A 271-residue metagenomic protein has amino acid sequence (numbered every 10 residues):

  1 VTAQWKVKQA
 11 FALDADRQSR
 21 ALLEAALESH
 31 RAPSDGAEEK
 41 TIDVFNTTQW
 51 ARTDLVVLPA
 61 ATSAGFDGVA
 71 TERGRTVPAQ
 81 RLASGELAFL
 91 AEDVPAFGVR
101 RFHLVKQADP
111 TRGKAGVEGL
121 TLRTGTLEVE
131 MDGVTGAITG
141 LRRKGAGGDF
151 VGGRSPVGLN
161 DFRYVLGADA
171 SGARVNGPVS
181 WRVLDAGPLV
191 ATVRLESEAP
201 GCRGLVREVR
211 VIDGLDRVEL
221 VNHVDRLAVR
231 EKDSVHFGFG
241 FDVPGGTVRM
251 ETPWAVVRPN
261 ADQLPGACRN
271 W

Functional and structural regions predicted by a protein language model:
T2-V229, S234-V235, T247, A261-D262: Catalytic and substrate-binding regions of extracellular carbohydrate-active enzymes, especially polysaccharide lyases
R226, V235-W271: Polysaccharide-binding surfaces and accessory modules of carbohydrate-active proteins
